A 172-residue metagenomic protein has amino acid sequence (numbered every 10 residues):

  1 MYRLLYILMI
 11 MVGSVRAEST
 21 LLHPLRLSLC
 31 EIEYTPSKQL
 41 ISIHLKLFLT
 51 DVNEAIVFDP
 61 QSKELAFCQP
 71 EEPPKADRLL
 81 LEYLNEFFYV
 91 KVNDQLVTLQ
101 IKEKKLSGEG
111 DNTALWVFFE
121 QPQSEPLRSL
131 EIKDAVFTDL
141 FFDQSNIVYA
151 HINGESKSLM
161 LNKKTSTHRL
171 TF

Functional and structural regions predicted by a protein language model:
L4-G13: Sec-dependent N-terminal signal peptides
E18-F172: N-terminal soluble domains immediately following signal/targeting peptides that reside in extracytoplasmic
